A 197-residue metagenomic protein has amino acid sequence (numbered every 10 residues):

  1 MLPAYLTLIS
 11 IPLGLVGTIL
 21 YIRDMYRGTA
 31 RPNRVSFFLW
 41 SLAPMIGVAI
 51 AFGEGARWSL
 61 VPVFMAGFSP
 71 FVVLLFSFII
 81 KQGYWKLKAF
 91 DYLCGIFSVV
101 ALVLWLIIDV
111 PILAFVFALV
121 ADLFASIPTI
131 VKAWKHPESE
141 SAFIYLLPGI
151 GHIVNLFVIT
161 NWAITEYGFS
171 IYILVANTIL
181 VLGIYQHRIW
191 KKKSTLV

Functional and structural regions predicted by a protein language model:
M1-V197: Alpha-helical membrane-protein topology signature
